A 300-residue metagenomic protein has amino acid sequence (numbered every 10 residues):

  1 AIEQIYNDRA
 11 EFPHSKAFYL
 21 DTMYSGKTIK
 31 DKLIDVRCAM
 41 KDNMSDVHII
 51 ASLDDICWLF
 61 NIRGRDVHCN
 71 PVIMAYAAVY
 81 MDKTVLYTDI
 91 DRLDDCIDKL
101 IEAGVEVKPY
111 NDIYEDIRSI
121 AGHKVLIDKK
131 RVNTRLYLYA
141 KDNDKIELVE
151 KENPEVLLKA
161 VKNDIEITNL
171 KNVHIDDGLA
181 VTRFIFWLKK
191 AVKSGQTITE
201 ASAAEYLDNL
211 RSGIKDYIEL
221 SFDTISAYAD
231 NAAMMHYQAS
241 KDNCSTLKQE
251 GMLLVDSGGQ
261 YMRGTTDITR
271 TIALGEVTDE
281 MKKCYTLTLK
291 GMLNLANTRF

Functional and structural regions predicted by a protein language model:
A1-F300: Active-site neighborhoods and metal-handling regions in enzymes and metal-associated proteins
